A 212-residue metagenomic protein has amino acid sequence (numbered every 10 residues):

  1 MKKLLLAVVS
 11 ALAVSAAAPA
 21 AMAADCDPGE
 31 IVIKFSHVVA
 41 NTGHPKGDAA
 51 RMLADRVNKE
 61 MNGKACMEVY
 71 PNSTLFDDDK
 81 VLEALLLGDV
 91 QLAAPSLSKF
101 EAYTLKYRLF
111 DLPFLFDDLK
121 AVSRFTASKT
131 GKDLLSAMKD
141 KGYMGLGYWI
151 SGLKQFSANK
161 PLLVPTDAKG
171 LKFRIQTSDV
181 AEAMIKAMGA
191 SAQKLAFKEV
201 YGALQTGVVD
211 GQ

Functional and structural regions predicted by a protein language model:
M1-V32: Short, low-complexity disordered leader/linker segments with a strong preference for bacterial N-terminal type II
A21-V38, R51, N58-A65, K139 (+2 more regions): Immediate post-signal peptide segment of exported/extracytoplasmic ligand-binding proteins
D25-E30, A49, F76-A84, V90-L92: Conserved N-terminal glycine/acidic-rich loop preference
V32-R51, N72-D77: Extracytoplasmic "Venus flytrap"
G43-E68, K129, A183: Short, polar/charged alpha-helical segment
A54-D55, L86, S96-S191, A203: Contiguous mixed-secondary-structure segments that line small-molecule binding/active-site clefts of soluble domains
N62-A65, V81-P95, A190-A192, T206-Q212: Alpha-to-beta junction loops
Y70-E83, Q176-V180, Q193-T206: Short helix-initiation/N-cap motifs at beta->coil->alpha
